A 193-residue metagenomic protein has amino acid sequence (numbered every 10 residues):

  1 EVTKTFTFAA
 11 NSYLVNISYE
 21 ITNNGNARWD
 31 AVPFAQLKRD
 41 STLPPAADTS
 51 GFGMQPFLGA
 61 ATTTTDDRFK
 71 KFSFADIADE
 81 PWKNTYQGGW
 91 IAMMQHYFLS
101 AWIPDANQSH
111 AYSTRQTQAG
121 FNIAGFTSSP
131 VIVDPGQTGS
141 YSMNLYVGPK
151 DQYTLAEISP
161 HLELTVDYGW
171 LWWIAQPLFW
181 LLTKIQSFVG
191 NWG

Functional and structural regions predicted by a protein language model:
E1-V166: Soluble non-transmembrane domains of integral membrane proteins
T154-G193: Cytosolic-side membrane-insertion boundary helix
